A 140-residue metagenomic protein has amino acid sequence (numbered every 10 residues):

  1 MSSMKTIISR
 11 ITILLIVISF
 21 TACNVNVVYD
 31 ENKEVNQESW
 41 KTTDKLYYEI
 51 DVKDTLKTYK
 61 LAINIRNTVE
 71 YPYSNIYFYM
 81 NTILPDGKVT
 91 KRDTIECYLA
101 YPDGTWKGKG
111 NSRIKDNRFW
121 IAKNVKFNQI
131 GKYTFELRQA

Functional and structural regions predicted by a protein language model:
S2-T12: Bacterial N-terminal signal peptides that target proteins for export
S19-A22: C-terminal motif of bacterial Sec signal peptides marking the signal peptidase cleavage site
N24-V27: Bacterial signal peptide processing site
E31-D51: Post-signal peptide N-terminal segment of mature Sec-exported envelope proteins
K45, I95-Y101, K107-K123: A beta-strand/beta-hairpin structural motif
I63-Y71: Short amphipathic, basic-aromatic surface patches that mediate peripheral association with negatively charged
P72-F78: Short coil-to-beta strand junction motifs in C2/discoidin
Q129-A140: Internal, hydrophobic beta-strand segments that form the core of beta-sheet-rich folds
